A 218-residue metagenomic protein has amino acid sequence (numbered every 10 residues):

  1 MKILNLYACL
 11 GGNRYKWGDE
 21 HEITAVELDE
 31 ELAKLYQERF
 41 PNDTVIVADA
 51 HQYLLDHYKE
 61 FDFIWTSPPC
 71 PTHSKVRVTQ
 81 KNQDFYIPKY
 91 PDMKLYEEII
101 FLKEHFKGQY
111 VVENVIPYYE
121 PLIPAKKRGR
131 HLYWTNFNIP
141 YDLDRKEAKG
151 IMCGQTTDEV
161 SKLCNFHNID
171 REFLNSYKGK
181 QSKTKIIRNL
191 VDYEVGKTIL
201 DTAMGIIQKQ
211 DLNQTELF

Functional and structural regions predicted by a protein language model:
M1-L54, W65: SAM cofactor-binding core of SAM-dependent methyltransferases, primarily the Rossmann-like beta-alpha-beta module
Y53-I64, C70-E216: Class I S-adenosyl-L-methionine
